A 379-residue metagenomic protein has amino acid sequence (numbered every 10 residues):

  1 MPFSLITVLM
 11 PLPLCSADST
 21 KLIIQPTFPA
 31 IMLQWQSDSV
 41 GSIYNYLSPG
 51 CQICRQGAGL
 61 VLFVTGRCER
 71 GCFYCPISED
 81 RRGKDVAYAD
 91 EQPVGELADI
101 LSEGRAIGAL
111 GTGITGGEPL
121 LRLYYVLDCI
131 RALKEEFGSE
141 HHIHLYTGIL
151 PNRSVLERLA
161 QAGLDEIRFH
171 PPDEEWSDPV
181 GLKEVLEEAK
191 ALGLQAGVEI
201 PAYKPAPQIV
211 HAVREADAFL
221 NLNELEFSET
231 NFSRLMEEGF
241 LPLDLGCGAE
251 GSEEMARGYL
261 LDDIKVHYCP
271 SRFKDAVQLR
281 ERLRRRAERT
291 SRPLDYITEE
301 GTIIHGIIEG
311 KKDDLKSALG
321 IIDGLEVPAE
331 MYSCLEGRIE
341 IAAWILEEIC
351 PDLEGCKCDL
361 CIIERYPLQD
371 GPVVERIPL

Functional and structural regions predicted by a protein language model:
F3, S16, F28-Y44, T290-R292 (+1 more regions): Radical SAM enzyme core and accessory elements
F3-T7, L12-T20: Low-acidity, Ser/Thr- and Arg-rich intrinsically disordered low-complexity segments
L33-S42, L47-Q92: Canonical Radical SAM [4Fe-4S] cluster-binding loop centered on the CxxxCxxC motif and its immediate flanking residues
L60-L62, T112-I114, I143-L145, I167-F169 (+3 more regions): Hydrophobic faces of well-ordered beta-strands that scaffold small-molecule active sites in alpha/beta enzyme cores
R82-L97, L120-L164, H170-G181, G197-I209: Canonical radical SAM enzyme core domain
R105, A160, V213-R214: Non-catalytic positions within long, well-ordered alpha-helices that form the structural scaffold/packing of enzyme
L127-L133, S271-P293: Short, electropositive alpha-helical surface patch
G181-V277, P293-I304: Conserved C-terminal portion of the radical SAM core fold that forms the substrate/S-adenosylmethionine-binding
